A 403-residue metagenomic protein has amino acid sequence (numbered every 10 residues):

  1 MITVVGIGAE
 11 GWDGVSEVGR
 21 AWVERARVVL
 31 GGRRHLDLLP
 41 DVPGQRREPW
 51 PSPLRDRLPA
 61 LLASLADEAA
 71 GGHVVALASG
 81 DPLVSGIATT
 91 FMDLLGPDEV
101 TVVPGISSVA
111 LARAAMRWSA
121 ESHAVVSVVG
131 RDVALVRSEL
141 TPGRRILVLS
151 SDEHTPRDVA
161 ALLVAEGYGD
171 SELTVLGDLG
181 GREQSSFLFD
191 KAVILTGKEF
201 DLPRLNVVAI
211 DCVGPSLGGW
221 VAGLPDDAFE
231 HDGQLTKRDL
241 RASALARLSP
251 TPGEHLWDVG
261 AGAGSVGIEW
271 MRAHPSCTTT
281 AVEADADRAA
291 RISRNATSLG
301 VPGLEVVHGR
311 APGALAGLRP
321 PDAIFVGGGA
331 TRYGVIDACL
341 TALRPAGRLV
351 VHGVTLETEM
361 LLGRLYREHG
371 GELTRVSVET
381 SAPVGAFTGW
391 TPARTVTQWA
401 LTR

Functional and structural regions predicted by a protein language model:
M1-I106, A110, S276-T279, E283-D285 (+1 more regions): Class I S-adenosyl-L-methionine
I2-G6, E17-V18, D67-V74, P142-Q234: A contiguous loop/helix-start segment that scaffolds small-molecule binding in enzyme catalytic cores
E10, S79-R144, P312, D322 (+2 more regions): Class I SAM-dependent methyltransferase SAM-binding "motif I" and its flanking Rossmann-like core
G253-G262: Conserved class I S-adenosyl-L-methionine
E254, C277, G347: Glycine-centered, small-residue-biased loops immediately flanking beta-strands in adenine/cofactor-binding cores
A263-P275: Conserved SAM-binding loop of SAM-dependent methyltransferases across substrates and taxa, primarily the Class I
I292-S293: Conserved SAM-binding loop
L340-A400: C-terminal substrate-binding/active-site "lid" region of AdoMet-derived donor-dependent transferases
